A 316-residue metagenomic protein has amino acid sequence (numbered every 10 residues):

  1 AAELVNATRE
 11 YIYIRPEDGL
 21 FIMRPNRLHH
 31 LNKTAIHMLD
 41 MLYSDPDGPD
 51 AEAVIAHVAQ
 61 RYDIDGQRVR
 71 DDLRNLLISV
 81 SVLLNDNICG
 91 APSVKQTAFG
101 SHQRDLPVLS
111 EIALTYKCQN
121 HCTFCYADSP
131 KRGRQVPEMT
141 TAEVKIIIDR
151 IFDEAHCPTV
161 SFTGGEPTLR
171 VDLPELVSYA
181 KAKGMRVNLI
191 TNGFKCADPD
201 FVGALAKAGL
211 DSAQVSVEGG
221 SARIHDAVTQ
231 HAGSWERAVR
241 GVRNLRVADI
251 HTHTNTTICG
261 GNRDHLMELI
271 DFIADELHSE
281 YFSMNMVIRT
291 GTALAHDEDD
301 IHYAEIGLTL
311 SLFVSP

Functional and structural regions predicted by a protein language model:
A1-Y43: Acidic, low-complexity/disordered tracts enriched in E/D and polar residues
R27, L114, E166, G193-F194 (+3 more regions): Structured beta->alpha junctions
R27-E111: Long, charge-rich, low-complexity alpha-helical segments
R61, D71, N75, S79 (+1 more regions): Conserved alpha-helical substructure of the radical SAM core
I64, M185, I250: Short glycine/serine/threonine/alanine-rich loop segments
R70, E138-K145, R170-P174, P199 (+3 more regions): Non-membrane alpha-helical structural segments and their capping/turn regions in soluble enzymes
K207, E218, R223-P316: Radical SAM enzyme [4Fe-4S]-AdoMet core and its adjacent flexible, acidic and glycine-rich loops/tails across
